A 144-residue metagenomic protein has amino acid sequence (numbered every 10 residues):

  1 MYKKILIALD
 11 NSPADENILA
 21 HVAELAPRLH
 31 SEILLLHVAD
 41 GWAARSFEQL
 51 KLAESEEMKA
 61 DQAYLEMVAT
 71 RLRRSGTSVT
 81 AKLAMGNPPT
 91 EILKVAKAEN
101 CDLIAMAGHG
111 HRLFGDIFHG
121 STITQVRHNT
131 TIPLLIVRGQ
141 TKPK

Functional and structural regions predicted by a protein language model:
M1-N17, H128-K144: Intrinsically disordered or low-complexity boundary/linker segments at protein termini and domain junctions
K3-Q49: Small/aliphatic-rich secondary-structure junction motif
L34, T80, L135: Conserved beta-strand positions in the Rossmann-like core of class I SAM-dependent methyltransferases
H37-A63, K144: Acidic, proline/glycine-rich short linear motifs
H37-V38, A107-H109, R138-G139: Short secondary-structure boundary segments
L50-E54, A98-N100, T122-I123: Short, hinge-like loop/turn segments at secondary-structure boundaries
T70-I104, T141-K144: Structural beta-alpha unit
M106-H128, P143-K144: Glycine-rich, Arg-bearing micro-motifs that act as flexible, cationic patches
